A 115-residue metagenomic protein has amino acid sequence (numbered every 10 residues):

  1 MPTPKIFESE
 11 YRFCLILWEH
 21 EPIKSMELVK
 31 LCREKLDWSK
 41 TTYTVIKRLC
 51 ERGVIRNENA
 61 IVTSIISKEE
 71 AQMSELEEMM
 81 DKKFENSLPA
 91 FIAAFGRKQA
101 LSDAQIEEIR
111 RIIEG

Functional and structural regions predicted by a protein language model:
T3-S9, A60-M80: Short, cationic-aromatic polyanion-contact patches
I6-S9, P22, E85: Short helix-coil-helix linker/hinge
Y11-L17, I92: Hydrophobic residues on short alpha-helical segments
E19, C50-E51, R97: The C-terminal cap of the DNA-recognition helix in HTH/winged-HTH DNA-binding domains, marking the helix-to-coil
P22-C32: Short acidic, hydrophobic short linear motifs in intrinsically disordered regions
L36-E51: Short amphipathic alpha-helical interaction segments
C50-A60: A short, conserved structural fragment
E77-G115: Amphipathic alpha-helical dimerization/coiled-coil segments that flank or bridge DNA-binding/regulatory modules
